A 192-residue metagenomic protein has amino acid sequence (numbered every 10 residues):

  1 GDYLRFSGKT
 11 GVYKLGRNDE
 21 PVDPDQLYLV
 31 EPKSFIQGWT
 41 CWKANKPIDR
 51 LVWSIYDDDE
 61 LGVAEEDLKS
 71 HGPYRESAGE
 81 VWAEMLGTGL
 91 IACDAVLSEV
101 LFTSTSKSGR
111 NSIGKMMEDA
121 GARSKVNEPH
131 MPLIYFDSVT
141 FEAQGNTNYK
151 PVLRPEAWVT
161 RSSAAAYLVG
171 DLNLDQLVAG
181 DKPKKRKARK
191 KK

Functional and structural regions predicted by a protein language model:
G1-S98, A143-G170: OB-fold ssDNA-binding interfaces and closely related basic DNA-contact patches used across DNA replication/repair
D25, K115-A122, D175-A179: Polar/charged alpha-helical tracts
L97-T105, N111: Short helix-loop boundary/capping segments
G114-Y135: Short nucleic-acid-contacting surface segments enriched for D/E, G, S/T with interspersed K/R
T140: Short, surface-exposed polybasic-aromatic patches that bind anionic ligands, especially phosphate groups
A164-K192: Acidic, gly/ser/pro-rich intrinsically disordered tails
